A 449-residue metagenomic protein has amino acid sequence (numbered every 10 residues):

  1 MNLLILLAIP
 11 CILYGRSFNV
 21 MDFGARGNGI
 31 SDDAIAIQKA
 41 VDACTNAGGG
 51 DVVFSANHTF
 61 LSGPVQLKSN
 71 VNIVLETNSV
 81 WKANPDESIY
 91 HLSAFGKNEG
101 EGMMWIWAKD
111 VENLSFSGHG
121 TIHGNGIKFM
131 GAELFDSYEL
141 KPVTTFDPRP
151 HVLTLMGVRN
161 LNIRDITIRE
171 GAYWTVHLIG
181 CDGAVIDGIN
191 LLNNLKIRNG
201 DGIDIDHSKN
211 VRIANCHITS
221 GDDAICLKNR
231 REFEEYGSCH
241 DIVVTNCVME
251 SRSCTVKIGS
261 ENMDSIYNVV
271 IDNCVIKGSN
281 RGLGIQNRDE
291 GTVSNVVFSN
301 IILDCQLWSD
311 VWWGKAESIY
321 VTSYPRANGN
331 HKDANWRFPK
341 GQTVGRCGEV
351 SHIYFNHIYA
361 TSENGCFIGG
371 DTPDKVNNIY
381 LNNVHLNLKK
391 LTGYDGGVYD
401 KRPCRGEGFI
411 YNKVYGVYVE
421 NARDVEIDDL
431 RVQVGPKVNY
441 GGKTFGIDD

Functional and structural regions predicted by a protein language model:
M1-L7: Sec-dependent signal peptide recognition, specifically the positively charged N-region followed immediately by
L7-A8, Y14-D449: Extracellular/periplasmic carbohydrate-active domains that bind, remodel, or depolymerize complex polysaccharides
